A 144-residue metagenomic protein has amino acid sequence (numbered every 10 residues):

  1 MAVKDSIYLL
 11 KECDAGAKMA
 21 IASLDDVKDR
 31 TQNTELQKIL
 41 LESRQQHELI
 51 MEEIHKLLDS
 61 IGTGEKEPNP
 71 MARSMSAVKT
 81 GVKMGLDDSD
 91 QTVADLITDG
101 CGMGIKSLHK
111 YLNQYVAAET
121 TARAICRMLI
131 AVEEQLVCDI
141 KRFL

Functional and structural regions predicted by a protein language model:
M1-I7, I61, M84: Membrane-interacting alpha-helical segments
A2-T31, T92-V116: Alpha-helical bundle segments that constitute or directly flank the non-heme di-iron/ferroxidase center
D5-C13, T34-E52, D90-L96, T121-V132: Alpha-helical scaffold segments that form or flank carboxylate-/histidine-based iron centers
K18, D25-D26, L41-Q46, P70-S74: Short N-terminal helix-initiation segments at or just after the protein's N-terminus
I21, M51, H55-L58, K79-V82 (+4 more regions): A structural signal for well-ordered alpha-helices, especially hydrophobic packing surfaces of coiled-coils
T31, E48, G62-E65, V116-T120: Residues at alpha-helix boundaries and short interhelical turns
E52, K56-I105: Carboxylate-rich helix-loop segments that flank metal/cofactor sites and access channels in metalloenzymes
